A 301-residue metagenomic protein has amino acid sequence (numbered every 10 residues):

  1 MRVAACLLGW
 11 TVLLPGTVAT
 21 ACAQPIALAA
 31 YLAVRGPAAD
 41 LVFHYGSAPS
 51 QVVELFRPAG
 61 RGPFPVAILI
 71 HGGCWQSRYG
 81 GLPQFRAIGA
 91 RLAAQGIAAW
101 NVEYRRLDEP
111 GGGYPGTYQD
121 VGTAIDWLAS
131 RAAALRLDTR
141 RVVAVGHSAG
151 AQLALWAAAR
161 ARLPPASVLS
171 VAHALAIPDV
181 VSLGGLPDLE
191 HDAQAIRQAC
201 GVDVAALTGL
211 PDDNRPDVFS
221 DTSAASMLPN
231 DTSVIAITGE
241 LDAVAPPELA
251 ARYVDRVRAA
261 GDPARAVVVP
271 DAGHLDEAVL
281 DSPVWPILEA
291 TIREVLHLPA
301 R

Functional and structural regions predicted by a protein language model:
A23-R61: N-terminal cap/lid segment of alpha/beta-hydrolase-fold proteins
A27-L32, A38, A48, H191-S226: Mobile cap/lid helix-loop segments that gate and shape the active-site cleft of serine hydrolases
G81-W100: Short amphipathic alpha-helix adjacent to the substrate-entry channel of hydrolases
G112-A133: Alpha/beta-hydrolase active-site loop
D126-Q194: Primarily recognizes the serine-hydrolase "nucleophile elbow" in alpha/beta-hydrolase and SGNH/GDSL folds
A236-T238, D242: Short beta-strand/loop motif that positions the catalytic acidic residue of the alpha/beta-hydrolase fold
A243-R252: Conserved alpha/beta-hydrolase "acid-adjacent" motif
A272-S282: Catalytic histidine-centered segment of alpha/beta-hydrolase-like enzymes
